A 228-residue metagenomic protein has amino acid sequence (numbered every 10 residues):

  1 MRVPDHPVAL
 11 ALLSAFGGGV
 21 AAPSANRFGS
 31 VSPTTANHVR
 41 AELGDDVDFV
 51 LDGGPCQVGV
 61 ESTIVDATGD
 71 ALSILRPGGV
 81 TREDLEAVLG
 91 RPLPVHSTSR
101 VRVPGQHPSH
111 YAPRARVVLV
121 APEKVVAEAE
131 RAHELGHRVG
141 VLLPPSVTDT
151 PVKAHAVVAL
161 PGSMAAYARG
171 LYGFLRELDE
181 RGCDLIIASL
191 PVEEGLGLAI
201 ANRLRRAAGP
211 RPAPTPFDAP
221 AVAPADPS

Functional and structural regions predicted by a protein language model:
M1-S228: Active-site-adjacent structural elements in enzyme catalytic cores
